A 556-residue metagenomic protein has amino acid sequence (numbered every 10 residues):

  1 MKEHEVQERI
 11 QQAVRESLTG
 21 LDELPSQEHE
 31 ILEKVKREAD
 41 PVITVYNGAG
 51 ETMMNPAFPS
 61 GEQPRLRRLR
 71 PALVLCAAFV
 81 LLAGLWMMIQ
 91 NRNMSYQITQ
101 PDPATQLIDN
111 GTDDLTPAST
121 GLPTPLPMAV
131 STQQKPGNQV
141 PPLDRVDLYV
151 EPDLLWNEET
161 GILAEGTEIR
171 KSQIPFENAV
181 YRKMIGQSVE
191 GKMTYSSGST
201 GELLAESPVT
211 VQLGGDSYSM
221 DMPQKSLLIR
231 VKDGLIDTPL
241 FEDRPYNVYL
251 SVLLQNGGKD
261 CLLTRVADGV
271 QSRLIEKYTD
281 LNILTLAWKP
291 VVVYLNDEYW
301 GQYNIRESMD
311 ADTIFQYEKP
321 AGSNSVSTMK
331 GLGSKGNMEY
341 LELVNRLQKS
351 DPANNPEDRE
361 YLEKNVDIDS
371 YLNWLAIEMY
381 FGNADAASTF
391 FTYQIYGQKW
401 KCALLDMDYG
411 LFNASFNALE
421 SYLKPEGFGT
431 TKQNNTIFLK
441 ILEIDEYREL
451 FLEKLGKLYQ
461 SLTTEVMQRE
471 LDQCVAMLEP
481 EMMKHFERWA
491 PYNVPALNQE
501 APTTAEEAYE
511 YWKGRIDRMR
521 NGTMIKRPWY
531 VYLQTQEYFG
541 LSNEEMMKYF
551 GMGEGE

Functional and structural regions predicted by a protein language model:
M1-E62: Disordered, charged N-terminal biogenesis/targeting segments of membrane/secreted proteins
S26-A39, R70-D102: Single-pass transmembrane signal-anchor helices and their membrane-water interface zones
G48-S60, M94-Q139: N-terminal, intrinsically disordered, polar/charged segments of Gram-positive cell-envelope systems that serve as
P59-A72: Short, low-complexity patches enriched in S/T/P/G
L82-A83, A311, T389, G410: General alpha-helical segment detector with a strong preference for membrane-spanning helices and helix-boundary regions
G137-P152, L250-L253: An acidic-aromatic substrate-binding cleft motif
L143-V146, D153-E168, A179-K183, G191-M193 (+7 more regions): Middle-to-C-terminal accessory/interaction subdomains
F176, M184-M338: Conserved ATP-binding subdomain of kinase catalytic cores across diverse folds
